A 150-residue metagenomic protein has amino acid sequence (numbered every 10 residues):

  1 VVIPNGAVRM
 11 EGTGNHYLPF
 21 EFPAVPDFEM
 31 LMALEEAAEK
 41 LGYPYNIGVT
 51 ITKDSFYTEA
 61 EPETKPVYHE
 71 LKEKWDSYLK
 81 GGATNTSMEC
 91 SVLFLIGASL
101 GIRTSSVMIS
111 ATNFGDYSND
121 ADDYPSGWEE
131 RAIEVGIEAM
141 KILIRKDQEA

Functional and structural regions predicted by a protein language model:
V1-A150: Glycine-rich phosphate- or other oxyanion-binding loops that anchor nucleotides, phosphorylated ligands
